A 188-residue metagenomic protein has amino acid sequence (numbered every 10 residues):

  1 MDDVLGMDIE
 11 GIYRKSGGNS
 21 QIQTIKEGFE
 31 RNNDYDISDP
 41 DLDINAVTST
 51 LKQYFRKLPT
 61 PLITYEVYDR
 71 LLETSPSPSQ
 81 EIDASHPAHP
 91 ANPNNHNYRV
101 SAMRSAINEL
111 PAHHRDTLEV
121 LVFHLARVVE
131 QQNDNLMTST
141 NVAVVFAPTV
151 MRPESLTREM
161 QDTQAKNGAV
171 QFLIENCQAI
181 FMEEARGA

Functional and structural regions predicted by a protein language model:
M1-A188: Alpha-helical catalytic/interaction cores of small GTPase-regulatory modules
